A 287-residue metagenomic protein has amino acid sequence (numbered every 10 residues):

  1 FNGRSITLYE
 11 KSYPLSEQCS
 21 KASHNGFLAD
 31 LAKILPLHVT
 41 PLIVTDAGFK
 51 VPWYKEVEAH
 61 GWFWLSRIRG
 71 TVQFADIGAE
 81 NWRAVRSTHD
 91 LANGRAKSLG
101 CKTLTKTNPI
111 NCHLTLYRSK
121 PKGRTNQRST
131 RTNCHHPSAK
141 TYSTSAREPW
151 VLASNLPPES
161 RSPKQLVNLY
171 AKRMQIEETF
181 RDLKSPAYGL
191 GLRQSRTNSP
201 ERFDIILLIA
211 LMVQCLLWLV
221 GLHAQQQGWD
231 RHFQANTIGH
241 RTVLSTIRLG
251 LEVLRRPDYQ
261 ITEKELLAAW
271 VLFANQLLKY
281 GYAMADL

Functional and structural regions predicted by a protein language model:
F1-L287: Single, function-defining residue in the core of a domain
